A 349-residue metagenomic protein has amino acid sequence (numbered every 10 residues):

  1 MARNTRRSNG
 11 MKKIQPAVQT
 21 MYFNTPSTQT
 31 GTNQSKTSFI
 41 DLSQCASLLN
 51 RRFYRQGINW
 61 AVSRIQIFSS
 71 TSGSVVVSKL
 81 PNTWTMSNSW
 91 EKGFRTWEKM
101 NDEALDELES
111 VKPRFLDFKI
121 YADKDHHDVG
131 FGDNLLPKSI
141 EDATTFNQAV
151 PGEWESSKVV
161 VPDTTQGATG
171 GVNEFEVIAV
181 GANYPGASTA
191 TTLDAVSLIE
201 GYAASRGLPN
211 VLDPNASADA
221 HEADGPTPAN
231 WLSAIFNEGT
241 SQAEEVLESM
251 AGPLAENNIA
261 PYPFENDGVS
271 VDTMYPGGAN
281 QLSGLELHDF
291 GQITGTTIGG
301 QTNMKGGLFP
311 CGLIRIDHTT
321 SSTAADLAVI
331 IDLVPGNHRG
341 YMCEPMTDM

Functional and structural regions predicted by a protein language model:
M1-L49, D348: N-terminal leader/pro-regions and domain N-caps
K13, G57, T71-F94, D317-M349: C-terminal interaction-tip segments
T20-Y22, F39, S74-V76, V160 (+3 more regions): Ser/Thr- (and often Asn-) enriched beta-sheet segments in non-cytosolic proteins
P26-I40, M100-P113, G277, L282-L285 (+1 more regions): Solvent-exposed, conformationally flexible loop/turn segments
L48-W60: Short, solvent-exposed beta-strand/turn "edge" segments of beta-rich domains on protein surfaces
I65-I67: Buried hydrophobic-core signal for structured, non-transmembrane domains
R95-A260: Low-complexity, serine/threonine/proline-enriched polar segments
W231, F236-G239, A243-M349: Extended, charged low-complexity segments that frequently continue into or abut oligomerization scaffolds
